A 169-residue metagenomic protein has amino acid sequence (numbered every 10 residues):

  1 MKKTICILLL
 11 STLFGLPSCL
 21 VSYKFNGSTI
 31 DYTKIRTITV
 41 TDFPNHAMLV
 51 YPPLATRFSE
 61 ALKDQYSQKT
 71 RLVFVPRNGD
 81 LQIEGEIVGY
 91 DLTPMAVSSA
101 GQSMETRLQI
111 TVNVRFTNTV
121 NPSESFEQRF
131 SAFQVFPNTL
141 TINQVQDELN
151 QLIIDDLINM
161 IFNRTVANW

Functional and structural regions predicted by a protein language model:
M1-T4: Positively charged n-region of N-terminal signal peptides that target proteins for export
I7-P17: Bacterial N-terminal signal peptides
S18-E60, D64, R71, N163-W169: A structural "domain/chain start" motif
N26, Q68-V73, R77-S125, F133-Q144 (+1 more regions): Surface-exposed short loop/turn segments
P44-Y51, L140-E148: Second-shell loop/turn segments in exported
S59-S67, N113, I158: Generic solvent-exposed, charged/amphipathic alpha-helical segments that serve as macromolecular interface scaffolds
Q146-W169: Compositionally biased, intrinsically disordered linkers/stalks adjacent to structured regions
